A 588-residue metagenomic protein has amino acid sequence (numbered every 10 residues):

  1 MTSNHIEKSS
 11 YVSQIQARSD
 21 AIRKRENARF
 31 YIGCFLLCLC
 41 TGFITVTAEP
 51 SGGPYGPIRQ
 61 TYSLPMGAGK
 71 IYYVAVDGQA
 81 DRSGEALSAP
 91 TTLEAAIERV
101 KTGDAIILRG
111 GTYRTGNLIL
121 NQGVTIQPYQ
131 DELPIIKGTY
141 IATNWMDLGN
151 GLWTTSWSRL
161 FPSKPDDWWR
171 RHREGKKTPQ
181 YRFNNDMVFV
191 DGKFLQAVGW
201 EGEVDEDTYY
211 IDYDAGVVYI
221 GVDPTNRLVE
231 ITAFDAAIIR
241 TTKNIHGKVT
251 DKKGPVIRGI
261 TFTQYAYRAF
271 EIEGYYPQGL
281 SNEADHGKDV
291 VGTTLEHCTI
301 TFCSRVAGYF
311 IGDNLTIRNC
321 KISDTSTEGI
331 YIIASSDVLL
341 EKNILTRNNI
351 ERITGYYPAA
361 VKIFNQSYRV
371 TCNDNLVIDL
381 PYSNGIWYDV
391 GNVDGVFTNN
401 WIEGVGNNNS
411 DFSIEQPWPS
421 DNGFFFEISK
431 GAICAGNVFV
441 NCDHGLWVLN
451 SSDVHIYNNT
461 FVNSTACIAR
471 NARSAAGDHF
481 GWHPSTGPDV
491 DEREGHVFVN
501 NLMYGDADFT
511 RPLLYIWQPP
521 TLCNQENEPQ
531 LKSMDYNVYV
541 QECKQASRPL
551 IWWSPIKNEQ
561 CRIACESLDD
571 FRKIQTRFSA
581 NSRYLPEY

Functional and structural regions predicted by a protein language model:
M1-E26: N-terminal secretory signal peptides that target proteins for export/translocation
Y31-G42: Bacterial N-terminal signal peptides
I44-T47: Sec/Tat signal peptide C-region and signal peptidase I cleavage site
E49-T294, S485, E492, Q545-A546 (+1 more regions): Extracellular polysaccharide-degrading/modifying enzymes targeting complex plant/algal/animal polysaccharides
V76-Q79, T299, P381: Short, histidine-centered active-site or binding-site loop motifs used for metal coordination, general acid-base
N117, A237-I239, H246-K248, Y267-V290 (+2 more regions): Glycine- and acidic/polar-rich repeat regions and solenoidal domains
E296-H297, G312, R318: Transmembrane beta-barrel wall of Gram-negative outer-membrane proteins
